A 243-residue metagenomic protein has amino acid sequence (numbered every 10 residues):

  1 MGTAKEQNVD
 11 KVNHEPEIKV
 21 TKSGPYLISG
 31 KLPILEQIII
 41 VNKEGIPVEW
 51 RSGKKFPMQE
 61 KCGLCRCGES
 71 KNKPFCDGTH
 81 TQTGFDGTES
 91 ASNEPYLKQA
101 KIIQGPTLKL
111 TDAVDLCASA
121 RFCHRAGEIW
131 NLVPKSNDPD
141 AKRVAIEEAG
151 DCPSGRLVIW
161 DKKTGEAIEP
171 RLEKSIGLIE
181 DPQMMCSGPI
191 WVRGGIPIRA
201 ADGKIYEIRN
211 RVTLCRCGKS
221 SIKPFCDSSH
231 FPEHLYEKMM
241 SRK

Functional and structural regions predicted by a protein language model:
M1-P16, S23, S29, E49-K55 (+1 more regions): Intrinsic N-terminal pre-sequences and regulatory tails
N8, N13, V20-T21, L35-P47 (+4 more regions): Non-heme iron-sulfur electron-transfer modules
K19, L64-P74, K109-G127, P139-G155 (+2 more regions): Cysteine-centered iron-sulfur cluster-binding motifs in ferredoxin-type domains/subunits of redox enzymes
P25, S29-K31, P74-H80, H124-E128 (+3 more regions): Extracellular/lumenal glycan-associated surfaces
N42-K61, R199-A200, I205-V212: A cross-kingdom feature marking solvent-exposed beta-strand/loop segments within repeated, beta-rich binding/scaffold
P57-K73, K219-K243: A short, charged
C65-R66, S70-K73, T79-S90: Hydrophobic, ordered structural segments
K98-A126, L178-A200, I205-E207: Short, solvent-exposed interaction modules
